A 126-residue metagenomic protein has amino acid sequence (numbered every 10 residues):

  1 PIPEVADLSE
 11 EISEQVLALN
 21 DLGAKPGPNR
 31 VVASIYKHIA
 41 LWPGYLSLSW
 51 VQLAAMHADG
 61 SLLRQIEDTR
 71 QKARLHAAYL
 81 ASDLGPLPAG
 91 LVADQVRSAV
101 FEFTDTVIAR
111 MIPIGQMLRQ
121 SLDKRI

Functional and structural regions predicted by a protein language model:
P1-I126: Hydrophobic alpha-helical segments
